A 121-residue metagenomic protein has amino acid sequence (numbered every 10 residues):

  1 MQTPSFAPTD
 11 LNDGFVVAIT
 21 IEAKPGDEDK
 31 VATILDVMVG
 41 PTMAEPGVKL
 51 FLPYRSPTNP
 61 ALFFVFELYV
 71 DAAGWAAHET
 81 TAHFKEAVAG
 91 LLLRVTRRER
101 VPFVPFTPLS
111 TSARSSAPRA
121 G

Functional and structural regions predicted by a protein language model:
M1-D13, Y54-A61, A87-G121: Glycine-rich beta-strand-turn "strand-cap" elements at beta-sheet edges
Q2, D10, V37-K49, L68-P102: An amphipathic, aromatic/His-enriched active-site/gating alpha helix that lines ligand/cofactor pockets
F15-E22, L52-E79: Short, well-ordered beta-strand segments in beta-rich or mixed alpha/beta enzyme and ligand-binding folds
E22-K30: Short, surface-exposed ligand-recognition loops at beta-strand->loop->(often short) alpha-helix junctions that present
K30-V37: A non-catalytic, amphipathic alpha-helix used as a structural packing/dimerization or gating element in enzyme scaffolds
